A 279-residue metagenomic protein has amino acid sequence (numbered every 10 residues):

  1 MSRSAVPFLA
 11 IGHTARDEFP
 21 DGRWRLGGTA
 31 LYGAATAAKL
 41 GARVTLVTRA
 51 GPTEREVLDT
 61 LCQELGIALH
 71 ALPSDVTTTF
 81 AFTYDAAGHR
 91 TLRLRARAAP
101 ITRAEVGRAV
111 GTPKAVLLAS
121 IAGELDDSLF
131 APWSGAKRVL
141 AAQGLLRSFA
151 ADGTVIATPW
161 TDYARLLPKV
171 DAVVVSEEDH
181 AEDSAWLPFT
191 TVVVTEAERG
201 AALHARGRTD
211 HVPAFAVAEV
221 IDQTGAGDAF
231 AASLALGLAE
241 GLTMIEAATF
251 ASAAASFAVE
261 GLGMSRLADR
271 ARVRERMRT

Functional and structural regions predicted by a protein language model:
M1-S4, A185-T279: Conserved phosphate-binding/catalytic region of the ribokinase-like
R3-A10, A15-W24, K39-E124, S128-V139 (+1 more regions): Conserved N-terminal subdomain of the carbohydrate kinase-like
A15-E18, G144-R147, V217-A218: A short, flexible beta-alpha/helix-coil linker loop
P20-L26, A150-T154, L262: Short, solvent-exposed loop/turn segments at secondary-structure boundaries
G28-K39: Histidine-anchored nucleotide/phosphate-binding helix
A35, F80-T83, G200-H204: Short beta-strand scaffold segments in enzyme catalytic cores
V106, Y163, V220: Acidic, amphipathic alpha-helical patches
A115-L187, G200: Conserved beta-alpha-beta core of the PfkB/ribokinase-like small-molecule kinase fold
